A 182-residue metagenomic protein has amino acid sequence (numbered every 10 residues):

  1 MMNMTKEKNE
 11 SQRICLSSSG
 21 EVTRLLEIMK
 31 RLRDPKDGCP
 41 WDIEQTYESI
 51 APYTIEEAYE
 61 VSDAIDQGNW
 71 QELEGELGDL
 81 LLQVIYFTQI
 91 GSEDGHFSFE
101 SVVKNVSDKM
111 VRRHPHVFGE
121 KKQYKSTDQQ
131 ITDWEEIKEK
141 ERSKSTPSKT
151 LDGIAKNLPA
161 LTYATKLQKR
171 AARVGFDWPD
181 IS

Functional and structural regions predicted by a protein language model:
M1-E76, L82-S182: Flexible "arm" and connector segments at domain edges
